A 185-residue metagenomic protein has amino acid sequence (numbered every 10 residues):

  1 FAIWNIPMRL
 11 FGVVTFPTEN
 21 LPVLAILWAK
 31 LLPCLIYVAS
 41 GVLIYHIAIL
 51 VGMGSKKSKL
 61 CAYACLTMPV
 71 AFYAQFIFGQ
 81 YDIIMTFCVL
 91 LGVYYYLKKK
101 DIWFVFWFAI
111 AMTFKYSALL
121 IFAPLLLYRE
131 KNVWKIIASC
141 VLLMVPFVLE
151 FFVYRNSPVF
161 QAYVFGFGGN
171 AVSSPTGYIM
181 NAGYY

Functional and structural regions predicted by a protein language model:
F1-V93, R129-Y185: Primarily membrane-embedded glycan-assembly and transfer machineries that use lipid-linked glycans
K59, K99-K100: Short A/G/S/P-biased low-complexity tracts
Y73, V89-Y95, I102-L127: Membrane-interface alpha helices of multi-pass inner-membrane proteins
Q80, K98-K99: Helix-loop interface residues and adjacent transmembrane-helix termini in multi-pass membrane transporters, primarily
D101-I102, N132: Short coil loop/turn residues that delineate tetratricopeptide repeat
